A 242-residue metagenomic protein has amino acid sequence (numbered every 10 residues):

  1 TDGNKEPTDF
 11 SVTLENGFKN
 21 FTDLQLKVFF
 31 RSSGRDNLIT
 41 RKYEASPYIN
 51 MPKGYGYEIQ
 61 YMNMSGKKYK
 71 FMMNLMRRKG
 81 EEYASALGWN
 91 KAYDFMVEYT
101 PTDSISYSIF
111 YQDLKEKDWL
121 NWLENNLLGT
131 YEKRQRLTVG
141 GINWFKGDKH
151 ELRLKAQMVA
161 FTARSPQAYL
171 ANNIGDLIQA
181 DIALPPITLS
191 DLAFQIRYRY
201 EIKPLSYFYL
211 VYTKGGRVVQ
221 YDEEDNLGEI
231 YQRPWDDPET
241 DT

Functional and structural regions predicted by a protein language model:
T1-T242: Exposed, low-structure sequence patches enriched in small/polar residues
